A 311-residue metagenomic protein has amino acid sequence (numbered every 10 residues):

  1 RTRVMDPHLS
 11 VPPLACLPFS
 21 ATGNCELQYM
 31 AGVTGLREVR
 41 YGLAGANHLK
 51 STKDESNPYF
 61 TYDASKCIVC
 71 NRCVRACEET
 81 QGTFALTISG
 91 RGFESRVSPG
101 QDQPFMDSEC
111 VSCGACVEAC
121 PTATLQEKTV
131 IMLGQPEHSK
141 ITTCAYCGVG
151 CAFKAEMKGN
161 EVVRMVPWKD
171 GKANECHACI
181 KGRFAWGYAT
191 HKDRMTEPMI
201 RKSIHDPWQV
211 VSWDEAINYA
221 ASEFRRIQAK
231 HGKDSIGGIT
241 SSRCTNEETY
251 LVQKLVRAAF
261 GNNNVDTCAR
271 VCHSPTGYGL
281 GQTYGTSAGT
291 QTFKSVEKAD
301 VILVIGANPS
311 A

Functional and structural regions predicted by a protein language model:
R1-S112, V117-T143, E161: Fe-S ferredoxin-like electron-transfer domains and their immediately adjacent linker/connector regions across
P13, C70, I131-A311: Catalytic alpha/large subunits of respiratory electron-transfer oxidoreductases, centered on bis-MGD molybdoenzymes
